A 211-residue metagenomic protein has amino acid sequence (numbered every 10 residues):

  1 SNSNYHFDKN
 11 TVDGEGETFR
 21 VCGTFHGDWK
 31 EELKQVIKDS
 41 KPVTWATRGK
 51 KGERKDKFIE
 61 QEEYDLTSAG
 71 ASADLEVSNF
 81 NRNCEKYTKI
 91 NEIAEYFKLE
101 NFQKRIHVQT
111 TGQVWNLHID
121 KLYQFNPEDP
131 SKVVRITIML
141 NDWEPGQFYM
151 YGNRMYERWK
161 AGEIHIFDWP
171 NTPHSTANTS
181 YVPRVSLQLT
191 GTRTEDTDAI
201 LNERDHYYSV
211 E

Functional and structural regions predicted by a protein language model:
S1-E100, R105-I106: Non-heme Fe(II)/2-oxoglutarate
K9-V12, F125-P127, N178: Short, flexible, solvent-exposed loop/turn segments with mixed acidic/basic and small polar residues
T18, V133, V182-R184: A general secondary-structure signal for short beta-strands and their flanking turns/coil in non-transmembrane regions
G23-G27, L140, L189-G191: Short beta-strand-to-loop capping motifs
G49, K55, K104, I119 (+3 more regions): Positively charged, low-complexity intrinsically disordered regions
N91-D168: Catalytic core of non-heme Fe(II) oxygenases with the double-stranded beta-helix
D142-E211: Catalytic core of Fe(II)/2-oxoglutarate
